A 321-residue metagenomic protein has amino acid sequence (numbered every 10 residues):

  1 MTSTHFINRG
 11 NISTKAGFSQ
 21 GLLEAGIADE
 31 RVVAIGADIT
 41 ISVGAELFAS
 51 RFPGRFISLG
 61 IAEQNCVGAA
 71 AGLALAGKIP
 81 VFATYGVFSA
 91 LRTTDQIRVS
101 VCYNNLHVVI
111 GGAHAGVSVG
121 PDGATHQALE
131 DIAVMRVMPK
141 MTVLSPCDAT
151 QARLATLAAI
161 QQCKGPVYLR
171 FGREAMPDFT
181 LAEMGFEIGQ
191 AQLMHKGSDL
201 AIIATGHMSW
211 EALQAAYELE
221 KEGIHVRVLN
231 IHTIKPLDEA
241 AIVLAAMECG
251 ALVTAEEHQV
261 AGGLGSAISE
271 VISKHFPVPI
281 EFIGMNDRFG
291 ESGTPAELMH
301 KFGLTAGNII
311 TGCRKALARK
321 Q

Functional and structural regions predicted by a protein language model:
M1-R170, A175, A306: Thiamine diphosphate
S3, A16-G17, A28-R31, I41-S50 (+2 more regions): Thiamine diphosphate
